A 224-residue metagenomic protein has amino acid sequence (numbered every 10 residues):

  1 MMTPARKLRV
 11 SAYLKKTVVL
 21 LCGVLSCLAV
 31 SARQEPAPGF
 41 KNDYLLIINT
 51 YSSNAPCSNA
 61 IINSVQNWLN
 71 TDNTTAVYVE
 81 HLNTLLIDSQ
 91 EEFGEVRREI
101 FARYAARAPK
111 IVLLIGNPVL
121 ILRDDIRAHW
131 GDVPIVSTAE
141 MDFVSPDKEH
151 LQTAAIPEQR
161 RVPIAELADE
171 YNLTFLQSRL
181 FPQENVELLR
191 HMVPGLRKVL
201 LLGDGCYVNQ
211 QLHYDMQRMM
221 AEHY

Functional and structural regions predicted by a protein language model:
M1-Y13: N-terminal secretory signal peptides that target proteins for export/translocation
P4-A5, L20, P38: N-terminal hydrophobic alpha-helix used for membrane targeting or insertion
L8, K16-T17, E35: Intrinsic disorder/low-complexity segments enriched in polar/small residues
T17-C27: Bacterial N-terminal signal peptides
A32-Y224: Short hydrophobic alpha-helices and adjacent helix-cap/hinge residues
